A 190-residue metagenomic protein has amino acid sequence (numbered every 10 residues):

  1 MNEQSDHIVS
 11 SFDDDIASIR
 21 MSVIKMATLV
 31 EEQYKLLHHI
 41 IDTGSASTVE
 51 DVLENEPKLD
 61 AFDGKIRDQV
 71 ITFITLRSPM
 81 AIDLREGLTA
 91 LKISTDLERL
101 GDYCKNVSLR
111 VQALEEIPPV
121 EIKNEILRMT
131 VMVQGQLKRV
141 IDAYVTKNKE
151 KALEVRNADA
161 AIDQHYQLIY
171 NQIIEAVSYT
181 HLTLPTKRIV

Functional and structural regions predicted by a protein language model:
E3-V49, E54-P57, I66: Leu/Val/Ala/Ile-rich N-terminal alpha-helices, chiefly Sec-type signal peptides and the beginnings
D15-S18, I41, I71-L84: Active-site flanking loop/helix segments enriched in acidic
I24, T28-E31, L53, P57-G64 (+6 more regions): Generic structural signal for well-ordered, non-transmembrane alpha-helical segments in soluble/cytosolic regions
Y34-L37, I41, V133-Y144: Long, non-coiled-coil amphipathic alpha-helical linker/lever segments that couple catalytic cores to other domains
L37, S94-L114, V140-A143, A152-R156 (+2 more regions): A structural feature that tracks compact, well-ordered secondary-structure segments with a strong bias toward
D51-Q69, F73, E86-G87, R139-I174: Conserved amphipathic alpha-helical segments that form helical-bundle/coiled-coil interaction surfaces
D68-A81, P118, I173-Y179: Short, solvent-exposed, charged loop/turn and helix-capping segments that join or cap alpha-helices on peripheral
T180-T186: Conserved small/polar residues in nucleotide/adenosyl-binding loops
